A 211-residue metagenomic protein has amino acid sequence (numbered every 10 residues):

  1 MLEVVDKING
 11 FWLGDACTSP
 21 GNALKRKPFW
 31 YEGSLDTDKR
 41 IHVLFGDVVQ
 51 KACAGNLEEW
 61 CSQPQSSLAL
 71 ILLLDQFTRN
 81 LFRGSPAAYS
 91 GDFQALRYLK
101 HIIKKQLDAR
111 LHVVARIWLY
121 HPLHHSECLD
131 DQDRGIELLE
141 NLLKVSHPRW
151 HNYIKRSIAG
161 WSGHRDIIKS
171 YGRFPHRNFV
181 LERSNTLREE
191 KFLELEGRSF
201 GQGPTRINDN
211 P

Functional and structural regions predicted by a protein language model:
M1-L68, L73-G84, Y89-P211: Intrinsically disordered, low-complexity activation-like regions
